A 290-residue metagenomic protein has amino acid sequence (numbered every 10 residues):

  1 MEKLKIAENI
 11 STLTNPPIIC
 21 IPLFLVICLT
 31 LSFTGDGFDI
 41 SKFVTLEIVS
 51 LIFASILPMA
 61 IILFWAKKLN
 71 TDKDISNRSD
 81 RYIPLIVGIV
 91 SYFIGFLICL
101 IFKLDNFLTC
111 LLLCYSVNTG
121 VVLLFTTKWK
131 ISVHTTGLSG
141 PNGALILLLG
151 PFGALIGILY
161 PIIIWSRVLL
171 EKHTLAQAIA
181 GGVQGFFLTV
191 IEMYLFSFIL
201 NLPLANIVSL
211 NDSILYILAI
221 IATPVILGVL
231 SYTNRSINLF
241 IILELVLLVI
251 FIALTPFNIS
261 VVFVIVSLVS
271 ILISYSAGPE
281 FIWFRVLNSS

Functional and structural regions predicted by a protein language model:
M1-A7: Short, Lys/Arg-rich, polar N-terminal cytosolic tail immediately upstream of the first transmembrane signal-anchor
S11-L31: The first (N-terminal) embedded transmembrane alpha-helix
T30-V44, Y232-N234: Short, hydrophobic transmembrane alpha-helix segments
F38-I56, N77-R81, L239-L248: Loop-to-helix transition at the N-terminal end of transmembrane alpha-helices
L46-P58, V87-S91, L113-N118, V122 (+4 more regions): Alpha-helical transmembrane segments in multi-pass membrane proteins
D72-V87: Juxtamembrane helix-capping/reentrant segments at transmembrane boundaries
V87-F96, T136-P141: Core segments of transmembrane alpha-helices that mediate helix-helix packing or line hydrophobic substrate/ligand
D105-I241, L254-V261, A277-W283: Membrane-embedded catalytic cores of phosphoryl/pyrophosphoryl-handling enzymes
